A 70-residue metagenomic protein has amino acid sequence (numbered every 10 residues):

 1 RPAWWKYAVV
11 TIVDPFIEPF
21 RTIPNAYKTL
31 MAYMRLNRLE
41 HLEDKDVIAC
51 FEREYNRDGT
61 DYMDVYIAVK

Functional and structural regions predicted by a protein language model:
R1-K70: A solvent-exposed interaction/effector surface
